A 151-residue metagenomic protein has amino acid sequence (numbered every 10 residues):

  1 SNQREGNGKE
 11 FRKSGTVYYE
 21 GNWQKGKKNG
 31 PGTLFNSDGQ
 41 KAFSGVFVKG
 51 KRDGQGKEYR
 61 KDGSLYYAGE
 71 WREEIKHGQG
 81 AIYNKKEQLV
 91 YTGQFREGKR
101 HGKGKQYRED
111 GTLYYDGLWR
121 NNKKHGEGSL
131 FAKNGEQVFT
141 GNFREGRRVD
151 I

Functional and structural regions predicted by a protein language model:
S1-E5, Y18-K28, A42-D53, Y66-H77 (+3 more regions): Conserved anchor residues at repeat-unit boundaries in beta-strand-based tandem repeats, strongest for the MORN repeat
K9-K13, T33-S37, K57-K61, A81-K85 (+2 more regions): Beta-turn initiation residues at beta-strand->coil junctions
